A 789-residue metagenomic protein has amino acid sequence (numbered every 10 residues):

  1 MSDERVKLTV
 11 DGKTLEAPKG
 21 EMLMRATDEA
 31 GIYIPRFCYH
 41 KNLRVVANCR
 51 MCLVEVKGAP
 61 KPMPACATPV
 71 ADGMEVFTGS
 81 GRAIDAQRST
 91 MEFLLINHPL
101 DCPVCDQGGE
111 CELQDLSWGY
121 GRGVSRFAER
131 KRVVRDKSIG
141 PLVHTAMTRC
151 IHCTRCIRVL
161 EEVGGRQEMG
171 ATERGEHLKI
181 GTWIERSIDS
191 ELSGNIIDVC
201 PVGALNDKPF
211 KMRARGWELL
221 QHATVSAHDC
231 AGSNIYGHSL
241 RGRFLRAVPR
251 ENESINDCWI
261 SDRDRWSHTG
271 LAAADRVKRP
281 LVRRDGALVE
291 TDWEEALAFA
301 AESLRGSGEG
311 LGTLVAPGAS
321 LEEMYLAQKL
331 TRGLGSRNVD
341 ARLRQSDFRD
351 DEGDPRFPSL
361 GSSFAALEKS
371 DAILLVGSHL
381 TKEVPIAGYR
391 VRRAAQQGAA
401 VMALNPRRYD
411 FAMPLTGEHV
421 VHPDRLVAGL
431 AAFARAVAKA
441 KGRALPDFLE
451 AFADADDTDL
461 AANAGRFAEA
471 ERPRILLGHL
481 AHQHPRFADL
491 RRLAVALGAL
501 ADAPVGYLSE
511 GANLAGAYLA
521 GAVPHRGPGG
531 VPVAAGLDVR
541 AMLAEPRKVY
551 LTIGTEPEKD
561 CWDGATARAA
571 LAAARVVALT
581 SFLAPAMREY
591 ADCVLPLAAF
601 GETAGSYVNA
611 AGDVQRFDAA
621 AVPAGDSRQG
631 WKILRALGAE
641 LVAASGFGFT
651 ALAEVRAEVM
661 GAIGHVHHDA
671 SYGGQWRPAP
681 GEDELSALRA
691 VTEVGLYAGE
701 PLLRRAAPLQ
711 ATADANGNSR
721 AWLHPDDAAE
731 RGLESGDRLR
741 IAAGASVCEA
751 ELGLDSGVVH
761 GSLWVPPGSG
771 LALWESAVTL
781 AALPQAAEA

Functional and structural regions predicted by a protein language model:
S2-D28, R36, H40, E55-A59 (+9 more regions): N-terminal export/assembly segments and adjacent metallocofactor-ligating motifs of anaerobic energy-metabolism
I34, Y39, Q328, K369-L375 (+5 more regions): A cross-kingdom feature strongest in bacterial/archaeal respiratory oxidoreductases
V45-R50: A short, glycine/Asx- and small/polar-enriched loop/turn that sits immediately N-terminal to a beta-strand
D207-F210, E309-L311, R443-D447, D502-L508 (+1 more regions): Flexible, glycine/charged-enriched surface loops at secondary-structure junctions
L334-G335, Q397, M413-T416, L493 (+3 more regions): Short, structured coil segments at secondary-structure junctions
S336-R349, G398-R408, L500-G516, A574-A584: A generic structural motif
P406-R407, M413-A444, F487, A496 (+3 more regions): Short alpha-helices
E471-L543: A glycine-rich, hydrophobic/aromatic-adjacent loop/helix-cap motif
